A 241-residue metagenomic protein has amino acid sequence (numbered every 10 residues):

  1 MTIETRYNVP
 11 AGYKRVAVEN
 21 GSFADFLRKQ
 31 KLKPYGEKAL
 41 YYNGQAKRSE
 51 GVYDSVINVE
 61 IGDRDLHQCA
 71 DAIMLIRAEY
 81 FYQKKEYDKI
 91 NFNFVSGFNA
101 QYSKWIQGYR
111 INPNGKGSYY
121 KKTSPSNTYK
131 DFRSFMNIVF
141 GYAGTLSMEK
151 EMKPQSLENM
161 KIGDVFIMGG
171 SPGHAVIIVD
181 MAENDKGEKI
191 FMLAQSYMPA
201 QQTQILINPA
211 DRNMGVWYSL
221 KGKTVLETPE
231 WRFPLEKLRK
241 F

Functional and structural regions predicted by a protein language model:
M1-E60, H67: Cationic-aromatic interfacial patches
E50, R64, V176-I178: Bimodal feature
N58, D63-K153: Extracellular-facing segments of soluble proteins and assemblies that are Gly/Ser/Thr-biased and enriched in aromatics
A78, E183, M198: Residue-level marker of positions within ordered structural domains that often coincide with functionally constrained
Y82-K85, A175, N184-K189, Q202-Q204: Substrate-binding/catalytic groove segments of enzymes that remodel or degrade extracellular structural polymers
Y129-G187: ...with weaker cross-activation on analogous glycine-rich loops/strands in unrelated enzymes
K189-F241: Low-complexity, Gly/Ser/Thr/Pro-rich intrinsically disordered linker/tail segments
